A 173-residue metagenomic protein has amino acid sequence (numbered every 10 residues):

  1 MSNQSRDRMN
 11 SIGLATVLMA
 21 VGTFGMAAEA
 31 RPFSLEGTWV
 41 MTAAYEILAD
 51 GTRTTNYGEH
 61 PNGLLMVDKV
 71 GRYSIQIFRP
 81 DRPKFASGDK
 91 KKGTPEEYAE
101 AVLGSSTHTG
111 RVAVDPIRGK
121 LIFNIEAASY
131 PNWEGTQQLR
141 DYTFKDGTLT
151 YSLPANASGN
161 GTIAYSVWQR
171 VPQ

Functional and structural regions predicted by a protein language model:
S2-T16: Bacterial N-terminal signal peptides that target proteins for export
G13, M19-M26: Hydrophobic membrane-targeting signal helices
F24-Q173: Lipid interaction determinants
